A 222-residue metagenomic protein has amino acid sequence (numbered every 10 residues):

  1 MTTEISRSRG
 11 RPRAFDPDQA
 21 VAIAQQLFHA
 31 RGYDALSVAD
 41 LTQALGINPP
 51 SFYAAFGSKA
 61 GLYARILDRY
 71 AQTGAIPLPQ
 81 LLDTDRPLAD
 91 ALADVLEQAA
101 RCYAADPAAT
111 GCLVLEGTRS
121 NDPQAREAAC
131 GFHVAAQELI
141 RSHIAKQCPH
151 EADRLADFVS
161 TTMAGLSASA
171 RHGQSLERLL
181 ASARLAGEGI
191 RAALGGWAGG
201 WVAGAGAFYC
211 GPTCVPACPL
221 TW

Functional and structural regions predicted by a protein language model:
M1-F15, L194-G204, F208-C210, C214 (+1 more regions): N-terminal intrinsically disordered/low-complexity leader segments
E4, T110, E116-R119, H150-H172 (+1 more regions): Hydrophobic alpha-helical segments that form the core of small-molecule binding pockets and/or dimer interfaces
P17-D18, V38, A60, A64 (+8 more regions): Short, structured helix-loop boundary elements
Q19, I23, L27-G61, R65: Helix-turn-helix
R65, P79-T110, A156-V159: Hydrophobic alpha-helical connector segments
D68-G74: Short, basic, alpha-helical segments at the C-terminal edge of helix-turn-helix-like DNA-binding modules
A75, D90-D94, P123-Q147, R154-D157 (+2 more regions): Amphipathic alpha-helical packing segments from all-alpha helical-bundle domains
Y103-E127: Amphipathic alpha-helical segments used for helix-helix packing
